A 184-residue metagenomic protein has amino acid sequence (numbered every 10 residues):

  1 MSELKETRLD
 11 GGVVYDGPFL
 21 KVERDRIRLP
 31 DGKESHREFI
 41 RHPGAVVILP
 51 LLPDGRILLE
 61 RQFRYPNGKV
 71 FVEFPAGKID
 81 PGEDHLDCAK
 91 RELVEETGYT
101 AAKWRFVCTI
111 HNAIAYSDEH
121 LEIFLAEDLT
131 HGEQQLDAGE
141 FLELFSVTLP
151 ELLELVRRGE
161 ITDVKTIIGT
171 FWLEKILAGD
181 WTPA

Functional and structural regions predicted by a protein language model:
R8, V22-R24, H36, E60 (+2 more regions): Hydrophobic residues on conserved beta-strands that form the core of alpha/beta folds
R8-L9, F106: Residue-level detector of beta-propeller blades
D10-V47, P53: Acidic, metal-coordinating catalytic segment for phosphate/diphosphate chemistry, firing primarily on the Nudix
S35, G44-V47, L52, K78-V164 (+1 more regions): Unchanged
A45-K69, E73: A glycine-rich, hydrophobic loop/mini-helix early in the fold
T170: C-terminal boundary of histidine-terminating zinc-finger modules
K175-A184: Generic C-terminal helix-cap and adjacent flexible tail
